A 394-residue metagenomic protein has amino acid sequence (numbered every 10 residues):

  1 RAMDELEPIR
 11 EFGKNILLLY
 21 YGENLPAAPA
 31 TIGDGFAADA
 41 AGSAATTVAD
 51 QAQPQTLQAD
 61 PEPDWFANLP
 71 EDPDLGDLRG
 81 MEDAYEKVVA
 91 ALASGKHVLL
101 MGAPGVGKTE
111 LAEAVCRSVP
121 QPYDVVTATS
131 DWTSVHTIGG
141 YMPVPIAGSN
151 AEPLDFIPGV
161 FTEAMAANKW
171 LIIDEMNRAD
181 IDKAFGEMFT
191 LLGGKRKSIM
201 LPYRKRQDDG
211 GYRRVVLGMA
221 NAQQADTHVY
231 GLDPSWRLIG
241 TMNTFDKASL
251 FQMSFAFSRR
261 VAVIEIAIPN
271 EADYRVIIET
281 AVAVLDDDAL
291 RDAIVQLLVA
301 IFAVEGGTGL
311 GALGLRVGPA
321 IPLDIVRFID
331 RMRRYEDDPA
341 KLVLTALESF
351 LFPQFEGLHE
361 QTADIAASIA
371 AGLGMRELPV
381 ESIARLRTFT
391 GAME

Functional and structural regions predicted by a protein language model:
R1-E394: C-terminal regulatory/interaction module of P-loop NTP-utilizing enzymes
